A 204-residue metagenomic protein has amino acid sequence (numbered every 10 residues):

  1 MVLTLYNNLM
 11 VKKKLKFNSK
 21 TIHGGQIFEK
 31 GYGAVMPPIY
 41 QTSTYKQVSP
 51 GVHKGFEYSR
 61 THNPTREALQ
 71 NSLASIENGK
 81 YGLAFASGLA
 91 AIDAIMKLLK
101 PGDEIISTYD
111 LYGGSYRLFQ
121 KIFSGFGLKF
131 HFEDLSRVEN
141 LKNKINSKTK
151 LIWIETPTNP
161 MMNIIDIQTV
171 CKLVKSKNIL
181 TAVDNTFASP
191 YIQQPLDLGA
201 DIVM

Functional and structural regions predicted by a protein language model:
T4-N7: Short, positively charged and aromatic/hydrophobic N-terminal segments
M10-N63, L69-S72: N-terminal "arm"/small-domain region of PLP-dependent enzymes with the aminotransferase-like
V11, A84-M204: Conserved PLP-enzyme active-site core in the AAT-like
L15, H23, A68, S72 (+3 more regions): Generic hydrophobic-segment detector
F17-G25, E29, R66, Y112-G114 (+2 more regions): Short amphipathic alpha-helical surface micro-motifs
T44-D93, K97-L98, G114-F123: Conserved N-terminal alpha-helix of the aminotransferase class I/II PLP-enzyme fold
